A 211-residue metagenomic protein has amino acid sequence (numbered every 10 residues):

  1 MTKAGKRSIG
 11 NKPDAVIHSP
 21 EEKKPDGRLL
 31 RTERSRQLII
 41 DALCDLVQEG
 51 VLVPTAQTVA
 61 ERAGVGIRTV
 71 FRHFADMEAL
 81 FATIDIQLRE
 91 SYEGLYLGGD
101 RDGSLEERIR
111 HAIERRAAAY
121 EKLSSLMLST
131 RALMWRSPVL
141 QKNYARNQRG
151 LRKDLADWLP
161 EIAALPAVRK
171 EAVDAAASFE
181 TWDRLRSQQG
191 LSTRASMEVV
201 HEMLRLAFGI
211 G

Functional and structural regions predicted by a protein language model:
T2-V53, Q57-R62, E78-A79: Basic, helix-initiating cap at the start of DNA-binding domains
K23-K24, D45-P54, E61, A82-A112: Amphipathic alpha-helical linker/stalk segments
G64-F74: Short hydrophobic/aromatic patch on the recognition helix
H73-F74, T83, V199: Residues in the recognition helix of alpha-helical DNA-binding motifs
D85, Y96-L97, A117-K142, D183-R184: Amphipathic alpha-helical segments used for helix-helix packing
A118-S125, P138-E171, E198-G209: Amphipathic alpha-helical packing segments from all-alpha helical-bundle domains
K170-T193, L206-G211: Amphipathic C-terminal alpha-helical segment
